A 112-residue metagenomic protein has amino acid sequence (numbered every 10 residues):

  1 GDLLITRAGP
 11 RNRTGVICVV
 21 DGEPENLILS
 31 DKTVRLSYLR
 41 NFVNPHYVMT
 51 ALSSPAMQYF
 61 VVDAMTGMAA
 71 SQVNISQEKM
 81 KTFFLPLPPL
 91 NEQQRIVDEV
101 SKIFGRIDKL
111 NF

Functional and structural regions predicted by a protein language model:
L3-L29, H46, T50, Y59-M65 (+1 more regions): Short, ligand-facing micro-motifs at secondary-structure edges
L4-I5, V19, R35, F84-P86 (+1 more regions): Structured core elements
L4-R7, A51, P55, E99-R106 (+1 more regions): Generic, well-ordered alpha-helical scaffold segments in large soluble proteins
N26-V34, V43, M68-L87: A short glycine-rich beta-alpha junction/loop motif
F42-Y47, Q94: Short, conserved charged micro-motifs
Q58, Q72, Q77, Q93-Q94: Glutamine-centric residue-chemistry signal
T82-F112: Amphipathic alpha-helical coiled-coil/heptad-repeat segments
